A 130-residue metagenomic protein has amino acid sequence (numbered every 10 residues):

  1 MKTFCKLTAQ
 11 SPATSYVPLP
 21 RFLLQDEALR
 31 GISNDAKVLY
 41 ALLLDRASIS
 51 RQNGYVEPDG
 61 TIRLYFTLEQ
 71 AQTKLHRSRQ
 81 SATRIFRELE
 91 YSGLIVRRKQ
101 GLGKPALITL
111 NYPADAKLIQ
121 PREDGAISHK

Functional and structural regions predicted by a protein language model:
M1-K37, N53-I62, T73-K74: Positively charged, structured surface patches that bind polyanionic biopolymers
K2-T3, P113-K130: Charged low-complexity intrinsically disordered patches
P20, T109-N111, S128: Residues in well-ordered beta-strands of folded domains
L23, G103, A114-A116: Residues that cap or initiate secondary-structure elements
L29, N34, A47-L110: Winged helix-turn-helix DNA-binding recognition segment
